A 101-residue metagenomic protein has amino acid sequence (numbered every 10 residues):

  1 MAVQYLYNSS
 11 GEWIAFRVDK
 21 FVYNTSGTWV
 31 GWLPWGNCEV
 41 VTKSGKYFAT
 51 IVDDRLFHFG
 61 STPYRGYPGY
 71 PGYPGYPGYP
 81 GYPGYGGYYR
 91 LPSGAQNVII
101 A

Functional and structural regions predicted by a protein language model:
M1-Q4, E12, S44-A101: Long terminal segments
Y5-L6, F21-Y23, C38-V41, L56: Well-ordered beta-strand segments characteristic of repetitive beta-sheet solenoids
K20, T28-V30, G36-E39, S44: Compact, well-ordered interaction domains used in eukaryotic information-processing assemblies
